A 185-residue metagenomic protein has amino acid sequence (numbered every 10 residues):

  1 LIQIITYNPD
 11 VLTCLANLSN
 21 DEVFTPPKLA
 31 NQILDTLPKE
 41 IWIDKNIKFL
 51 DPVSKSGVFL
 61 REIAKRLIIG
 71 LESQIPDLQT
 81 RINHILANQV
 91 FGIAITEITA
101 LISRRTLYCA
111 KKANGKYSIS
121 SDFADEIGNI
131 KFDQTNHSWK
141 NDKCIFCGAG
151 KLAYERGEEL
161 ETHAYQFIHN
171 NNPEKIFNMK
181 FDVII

Functional and structural regions predicted by a protein language model:
I2-I185: SAM-dependent methyltransferase catalytic region
